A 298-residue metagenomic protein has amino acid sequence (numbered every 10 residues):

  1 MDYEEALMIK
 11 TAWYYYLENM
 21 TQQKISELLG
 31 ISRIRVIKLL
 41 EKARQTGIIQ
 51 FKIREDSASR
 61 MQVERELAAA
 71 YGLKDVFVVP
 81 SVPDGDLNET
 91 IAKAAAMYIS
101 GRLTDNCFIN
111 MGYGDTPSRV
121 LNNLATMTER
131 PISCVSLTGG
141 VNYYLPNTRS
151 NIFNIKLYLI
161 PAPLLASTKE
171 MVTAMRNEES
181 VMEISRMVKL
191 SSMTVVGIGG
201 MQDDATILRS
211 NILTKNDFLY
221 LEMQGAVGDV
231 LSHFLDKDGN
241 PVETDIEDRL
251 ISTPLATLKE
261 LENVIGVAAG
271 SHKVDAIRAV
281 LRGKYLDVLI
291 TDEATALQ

Functional and structural regions predicted by a protein language model:
D2-A12, L17-I25, G30, R35-E41 (+2 more regions): Conserved phosphate- and dinucleotide-binding cores of soluble alpha/beta proteins, encompassing both enzyme active
Y16, M20, L29-I31, K52-V172 (+2 more regions): N-terminal active-site beta-alpha-beta segment that forms phosphate/nucleotide-binding and substrate-recognition loops
